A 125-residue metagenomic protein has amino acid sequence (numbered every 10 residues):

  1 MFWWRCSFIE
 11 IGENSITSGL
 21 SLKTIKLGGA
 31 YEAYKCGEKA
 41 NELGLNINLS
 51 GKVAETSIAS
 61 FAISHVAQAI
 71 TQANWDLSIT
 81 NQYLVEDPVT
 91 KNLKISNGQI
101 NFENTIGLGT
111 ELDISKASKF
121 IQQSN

Functional and structural regions predicted by a protein language model:
F2-Q99, E103: Shared catalytic-loop signature of beta/alpha-barrel
V89-N125: N-terminal capping/lid subdomain adjacent to the active-site entrance of alpha/beta enzymes
